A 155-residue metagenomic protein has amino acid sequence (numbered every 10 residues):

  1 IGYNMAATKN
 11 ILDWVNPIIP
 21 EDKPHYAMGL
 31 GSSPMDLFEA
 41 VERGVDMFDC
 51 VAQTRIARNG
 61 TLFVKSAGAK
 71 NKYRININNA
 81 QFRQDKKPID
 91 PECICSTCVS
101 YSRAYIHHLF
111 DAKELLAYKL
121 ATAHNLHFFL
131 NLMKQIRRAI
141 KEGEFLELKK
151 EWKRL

Functional and structural regions predicted by a protein language model:
I1-I89: Glycine-rich phosphate/ribose-binding loops and adjacent secondary-structure elements that form binding surfaces
D90-L155: C-terminal extensions of enzymes
